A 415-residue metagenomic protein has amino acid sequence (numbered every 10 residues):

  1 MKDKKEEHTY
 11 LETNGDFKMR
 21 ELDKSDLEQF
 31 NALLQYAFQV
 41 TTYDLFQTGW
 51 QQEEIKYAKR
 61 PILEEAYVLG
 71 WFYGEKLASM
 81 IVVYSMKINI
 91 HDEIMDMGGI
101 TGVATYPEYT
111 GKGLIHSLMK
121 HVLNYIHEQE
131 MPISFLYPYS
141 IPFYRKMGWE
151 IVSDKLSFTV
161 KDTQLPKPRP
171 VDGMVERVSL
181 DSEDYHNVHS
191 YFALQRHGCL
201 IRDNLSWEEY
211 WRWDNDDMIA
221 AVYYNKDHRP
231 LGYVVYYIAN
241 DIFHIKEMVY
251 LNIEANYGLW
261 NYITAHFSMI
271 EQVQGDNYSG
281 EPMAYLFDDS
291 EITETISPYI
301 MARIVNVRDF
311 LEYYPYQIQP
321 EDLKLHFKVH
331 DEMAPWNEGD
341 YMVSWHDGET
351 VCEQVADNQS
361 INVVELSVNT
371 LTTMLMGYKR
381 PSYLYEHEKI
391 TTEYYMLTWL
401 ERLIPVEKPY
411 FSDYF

Functional and structural regions predicted by a protein language model:
K2-S79, V83-S85, D92, G99 (+2 more regions): Short amphipathic alpha-helix that is part of the acyltransferase structural core
K59-E65, W211-D216, T373-L375: Short loop/turn motifs at secondary-structure junctions and domain boundaries
I100-T110, I242-I253: A short, internal acetyl-CoA/4′-phosphopantetheine-binding micro-motif in the GNAT/acyltransferase core
Y109-H121, E254-G258: Conserved acetyl-CoA pyrophosphate-binding loop and the N-cap/start of the following alpha-helix in GNAT-like
M119, N124-P138, S268-Y278: Conserved GNAT acetyl-CoA-binding A-motif
W149-P168, E247-F415: Active-site/acyl-donor-binding loops of N-acyltransferases
D154-K246, I253-Y257, N261-H266, P298 (+2 more regions): Amide-forming acyltransferase catalytic core, primarily the GNAT-like/NAT-type and related acyltransferase folds
